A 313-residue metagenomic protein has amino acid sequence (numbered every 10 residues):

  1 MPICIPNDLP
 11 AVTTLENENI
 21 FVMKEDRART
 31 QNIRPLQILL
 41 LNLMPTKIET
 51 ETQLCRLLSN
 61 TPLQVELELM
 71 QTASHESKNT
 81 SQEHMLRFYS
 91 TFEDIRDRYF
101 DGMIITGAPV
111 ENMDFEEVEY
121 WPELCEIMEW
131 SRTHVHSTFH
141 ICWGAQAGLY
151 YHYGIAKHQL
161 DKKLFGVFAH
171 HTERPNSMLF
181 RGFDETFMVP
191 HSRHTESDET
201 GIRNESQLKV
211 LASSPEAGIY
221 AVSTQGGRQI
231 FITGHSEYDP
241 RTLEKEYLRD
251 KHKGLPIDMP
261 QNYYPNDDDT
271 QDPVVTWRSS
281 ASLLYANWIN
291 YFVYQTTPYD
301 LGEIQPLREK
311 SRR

Functional and structural regions predicted by a protein language model:
M1-S74, Y89, E93-I95, Y99 (+3 more regions): Amide-donor transfer/coupling interface in amidating biosynthetic enzymes
Q53-C55, H84, E117-Y120, Y153-A156 (+2 more regions): Short, glycine/charged-enriched secondary-structure capping and boundary segments
A73-L86: N-terminal beta-loop-helix "entrance" segment that forms/cooperates in small-molecule cofactor or anionic ligand
G102: Short, Asp-centered acidic motifs that coordinate Mg2+ and/or phosphate in catalytic or ligand-binding sites
I105-R174: Cysteine-nucleophile active-site neighborhood
